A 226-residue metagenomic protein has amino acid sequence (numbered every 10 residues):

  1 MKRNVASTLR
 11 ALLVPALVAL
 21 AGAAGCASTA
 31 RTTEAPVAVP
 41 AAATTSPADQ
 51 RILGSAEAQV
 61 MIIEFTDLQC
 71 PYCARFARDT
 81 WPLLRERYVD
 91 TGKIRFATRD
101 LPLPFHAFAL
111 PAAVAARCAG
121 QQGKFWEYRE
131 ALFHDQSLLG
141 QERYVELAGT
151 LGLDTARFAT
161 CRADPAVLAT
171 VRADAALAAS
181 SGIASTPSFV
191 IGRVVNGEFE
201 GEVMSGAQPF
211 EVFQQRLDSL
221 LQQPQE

Functional and structural regions predicted by a protein language model:
K2-A42: N-terminal targeting signals for export/organelle localization
K2-V5, C26-T32, E146-E226: C-terminal cap of thioredoxin/glutaredoxin-like
L20, T91, S180-I183: Alpha-helix termination/capping residues and helix-transition junctions
A43-V60, Y88: A short beta-strand-turn-helix
A48, T80-P82, A176: Alpha-helical scaffolding within the catalytic cores of extracellular/periplasmic polymer-degrading hydrolases
I52-L53, L139, M204: Short clusters of hydrophobic/aromatic residues that line enzyme substrate/ligand-binding pockets
A58, I63-G149, D154, L220-P224: Structural alpha/beta surface segment adjacent to cysteine/selenocysteine redox centers across thiol/disulfide enzymes
